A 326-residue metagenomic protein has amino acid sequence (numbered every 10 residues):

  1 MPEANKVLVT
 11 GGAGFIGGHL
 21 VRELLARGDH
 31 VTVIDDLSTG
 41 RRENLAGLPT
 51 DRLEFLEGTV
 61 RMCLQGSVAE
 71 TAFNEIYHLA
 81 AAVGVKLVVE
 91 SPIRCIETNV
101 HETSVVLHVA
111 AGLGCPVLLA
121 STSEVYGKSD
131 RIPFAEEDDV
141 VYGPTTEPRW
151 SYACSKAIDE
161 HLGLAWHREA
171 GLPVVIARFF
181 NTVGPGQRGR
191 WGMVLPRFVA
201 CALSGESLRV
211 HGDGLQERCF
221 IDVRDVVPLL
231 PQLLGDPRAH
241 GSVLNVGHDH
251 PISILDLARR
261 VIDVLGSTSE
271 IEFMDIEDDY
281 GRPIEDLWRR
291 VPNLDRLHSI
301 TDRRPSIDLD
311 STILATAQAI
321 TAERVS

Functional and structural regions predicted by a protein language model:
M1-T182, A319: N-terminal Rossmann-like NAD(P)+-binding domain of SDR-like oxidoreductases, especially those catalyzing
L20, A202, L230-L234, A258-V261 (+1 more regions): Hydrophobic "lid"/C-terminal helical patch of Rossmann-like NAD(P)-dependent dehydrogenase/epimerase domains
D130, A157, L172, T182-P196 (+7 more regions): Glycine/proline-rich active-site loop of Rossmann-fold NAD(P)-dependent oxidoreductases
E136-G143, A170-G171, V199-V210, V264-D278 (+1 more regions): A short C-terminal helix-loop "cap" of Rossmann-like NAD(P)-dependent dehydrogenase/epimerase domains
D213, G241-L244, L255-A258, G266-R289: C-terminal "lid/loop" region of Rossmann-like NAD(P)-dependent oxidoreductases
V223, D278-R304, D308: Conserved C-terminal active-site "lid" loop/helix of NAD(P)H-dependent oxidoreductases that clamps the redox cofactor
V226, L230, V246, L257 (+2 more regions): Non-catalytic, hydrophobic alpha-helical segments
D295, D308-S326: Amphipathic terminal alpha-helices
